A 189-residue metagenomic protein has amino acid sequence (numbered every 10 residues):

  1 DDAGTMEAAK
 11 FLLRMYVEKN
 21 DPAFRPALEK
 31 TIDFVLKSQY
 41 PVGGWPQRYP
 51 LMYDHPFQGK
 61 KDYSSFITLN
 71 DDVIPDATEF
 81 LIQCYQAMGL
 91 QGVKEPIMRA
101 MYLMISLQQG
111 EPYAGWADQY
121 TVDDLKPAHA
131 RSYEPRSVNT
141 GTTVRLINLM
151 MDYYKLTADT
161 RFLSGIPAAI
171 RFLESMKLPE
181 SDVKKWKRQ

Functional and structural regions predicted by a protein language model:
D1, P46-T68, A114-S137, V183-Q189: Carbohydrate-binding/catalytic loop surfaces
D1, T5-K10, R14-E18, P22-P26 (+5 more regions): An N-terminus-focused feature that recognizes amino-terminal "leader" regions
D1-E7, A23, T68-D76, S137-R145: Aromatic- and histidine-enriched alpha-helix N-cap/loop-to-helix transition segments that scaffold the rims
E7-D21, D76-L90, R145-D159: Well-ordered alpha-helical scaffold segments within catalytic/enzyme domains
L12, D62-S65, L81, Y85 (+5 more regions): Catalytic cores of eukaryotic secretory-pathway lumenal/extracellular enzymes that build and remodel glycoconjugates
A27-G44, P96-Y113, G165-S181: Long, well-ordered core segments of solenoidal/helical folds
N70, I74-T78, M88-G89, P96-P112 (+3 more regions): Beta-propeller domains
M151-Q189: Active-site/pore-lining binding-face segments in mid-to-C-terminal subdomains
